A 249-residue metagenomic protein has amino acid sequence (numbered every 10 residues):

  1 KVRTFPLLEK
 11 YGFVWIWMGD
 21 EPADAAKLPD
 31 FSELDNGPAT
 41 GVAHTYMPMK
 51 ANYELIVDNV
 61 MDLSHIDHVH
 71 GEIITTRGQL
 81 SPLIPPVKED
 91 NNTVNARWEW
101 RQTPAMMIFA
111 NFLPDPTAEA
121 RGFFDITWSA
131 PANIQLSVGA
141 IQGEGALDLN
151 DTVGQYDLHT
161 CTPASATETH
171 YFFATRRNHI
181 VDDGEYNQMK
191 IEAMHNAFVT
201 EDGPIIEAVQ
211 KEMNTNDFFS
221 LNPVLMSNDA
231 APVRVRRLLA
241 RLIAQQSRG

Functional and structural regions predicted by a protein language model:
K1-W15: Active-site-proximal cofactor/substrate-binding loop regions of enzyme domains
P22, A26-G249: C-terminal catalytic domain of Rieske-type non-heme iron oxygenases
